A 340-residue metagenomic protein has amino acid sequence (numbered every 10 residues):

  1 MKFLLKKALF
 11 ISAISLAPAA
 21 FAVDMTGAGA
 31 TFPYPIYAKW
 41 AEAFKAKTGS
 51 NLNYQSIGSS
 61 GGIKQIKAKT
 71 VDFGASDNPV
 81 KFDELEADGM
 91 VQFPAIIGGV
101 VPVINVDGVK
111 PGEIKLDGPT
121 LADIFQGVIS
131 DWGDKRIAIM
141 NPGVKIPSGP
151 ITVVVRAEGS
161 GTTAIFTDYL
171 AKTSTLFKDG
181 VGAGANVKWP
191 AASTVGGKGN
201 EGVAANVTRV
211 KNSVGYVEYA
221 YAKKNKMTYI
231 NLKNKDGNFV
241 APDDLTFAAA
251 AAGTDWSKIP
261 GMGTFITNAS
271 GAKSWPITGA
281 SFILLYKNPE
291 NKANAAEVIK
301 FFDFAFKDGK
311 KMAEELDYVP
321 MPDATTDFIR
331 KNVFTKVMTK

Functional and structural regions predicted by a protein language model:
M1-F10: Bacterial N-terminal signal peptides that target proteins for export
F10, S15-L16: Alpha-helical transmembrane segments
L16-A22: Sec/Tat signal peptide C-region and signal peptidase I cleavage site
A22-K340: Flexible loop/hinge segments at secondary-structure junctions
